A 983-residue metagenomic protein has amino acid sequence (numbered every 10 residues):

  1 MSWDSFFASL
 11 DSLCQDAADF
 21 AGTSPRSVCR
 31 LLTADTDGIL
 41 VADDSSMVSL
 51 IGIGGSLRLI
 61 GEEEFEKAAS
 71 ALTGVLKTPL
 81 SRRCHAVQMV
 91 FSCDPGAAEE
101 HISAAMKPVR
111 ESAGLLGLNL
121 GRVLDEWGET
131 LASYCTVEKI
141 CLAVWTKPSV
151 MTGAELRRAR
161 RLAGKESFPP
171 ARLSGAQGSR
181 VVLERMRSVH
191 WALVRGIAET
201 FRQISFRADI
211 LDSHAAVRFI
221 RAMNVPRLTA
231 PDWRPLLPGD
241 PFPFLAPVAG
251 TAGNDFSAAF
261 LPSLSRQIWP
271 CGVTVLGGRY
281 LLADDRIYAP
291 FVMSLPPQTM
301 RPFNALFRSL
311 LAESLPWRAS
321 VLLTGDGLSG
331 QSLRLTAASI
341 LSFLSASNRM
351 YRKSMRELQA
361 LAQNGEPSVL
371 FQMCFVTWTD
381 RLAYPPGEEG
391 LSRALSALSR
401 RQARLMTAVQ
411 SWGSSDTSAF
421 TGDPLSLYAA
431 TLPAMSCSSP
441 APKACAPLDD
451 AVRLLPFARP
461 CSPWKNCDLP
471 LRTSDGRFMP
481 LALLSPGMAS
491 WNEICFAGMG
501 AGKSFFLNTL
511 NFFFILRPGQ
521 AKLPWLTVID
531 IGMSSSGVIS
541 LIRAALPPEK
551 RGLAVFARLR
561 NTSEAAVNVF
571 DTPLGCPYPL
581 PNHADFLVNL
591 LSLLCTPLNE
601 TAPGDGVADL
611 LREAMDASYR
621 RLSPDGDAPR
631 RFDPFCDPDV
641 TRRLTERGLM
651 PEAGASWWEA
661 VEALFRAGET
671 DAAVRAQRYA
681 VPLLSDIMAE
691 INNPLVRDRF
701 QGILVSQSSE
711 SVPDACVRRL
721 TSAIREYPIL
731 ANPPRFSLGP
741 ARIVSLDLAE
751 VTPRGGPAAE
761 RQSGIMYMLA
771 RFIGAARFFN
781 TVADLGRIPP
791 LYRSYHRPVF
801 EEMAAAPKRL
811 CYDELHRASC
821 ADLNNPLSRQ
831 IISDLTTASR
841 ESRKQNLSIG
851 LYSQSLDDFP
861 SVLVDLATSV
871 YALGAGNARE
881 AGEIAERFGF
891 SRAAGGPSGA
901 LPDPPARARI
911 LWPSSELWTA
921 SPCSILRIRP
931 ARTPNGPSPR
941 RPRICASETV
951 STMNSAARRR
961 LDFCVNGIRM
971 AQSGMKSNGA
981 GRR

Functional and structural regions predicted by a protein language model:
M1-S426: Extended, folded cores of ATP/NTP-driven motor/assembly subunits in large transport and secretion machines
R26-D44, C461-A501, F506, R725-R754: The Walker A/P-loop phosphate-binding site
S56-L57, F91-S103, P108-A113, G498 (+1 more regions): Switch/coupling segment of Walker-type NTPase motor domains
G61-F65, A71-T78, W464-A557: Glycine-rich phosphate-binding loop of nucleotide-binding enzymes
E129-T130, G575-D627, D857-R983: P-loop NTPase motor core of the ASCE superfamily
S329, R477-F478, S485-A501, L507-N511 (+3 more regions): Conserved P-loop NTPase motor cores
Q410-G487, N511-I515: Phosphate-binding P-loop/Walker A region and its immediate neighborhood
R621-T752, R761-I773, P905-R983: Conserved P-loop NTPase motor module
